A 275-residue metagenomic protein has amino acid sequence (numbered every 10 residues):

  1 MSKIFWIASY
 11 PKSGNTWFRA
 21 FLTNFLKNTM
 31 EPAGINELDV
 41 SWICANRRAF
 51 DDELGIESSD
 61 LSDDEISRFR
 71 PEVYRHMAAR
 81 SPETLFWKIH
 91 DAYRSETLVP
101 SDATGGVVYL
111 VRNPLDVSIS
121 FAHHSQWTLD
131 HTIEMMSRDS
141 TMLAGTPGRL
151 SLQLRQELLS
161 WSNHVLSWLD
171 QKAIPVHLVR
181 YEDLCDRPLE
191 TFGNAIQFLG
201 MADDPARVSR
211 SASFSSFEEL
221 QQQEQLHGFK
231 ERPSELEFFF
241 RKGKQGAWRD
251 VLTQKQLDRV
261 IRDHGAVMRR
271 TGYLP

Functional and structural regions predicted by a protein language model:
M1-V179, E235, R241-P275: PAPS-dependent sulfotransferase catalytic domain
G14-N28, L178-D203, S211, E219: PAPS/PAP-binding and catalytic site of the sulfotransferase fold
A33-G34, N113, R187, D204 (+1 more regions): Poly-acidic low-complexity segments
D64, A202, L220-Q223, K255: Low-complexity, intrinsically disordered/propeptide-like segments
V99, D203-D204: Short, surface-exposed helix-loop/turn micro-motifs enriched in polar/charged residues
L115-S118, L189-G193, P205-S209, L257 (+1 more regions): An amphipathic alpha-helix signature
W168, S211-A212: A generic structural signal for nonpolar/aromatic side chains embedded in well-ordered alpha-helices
S213-L236: Short acidic/His-enriched helical or mixed secondary-structure segments at domain edges of catalytic enzymes and some
